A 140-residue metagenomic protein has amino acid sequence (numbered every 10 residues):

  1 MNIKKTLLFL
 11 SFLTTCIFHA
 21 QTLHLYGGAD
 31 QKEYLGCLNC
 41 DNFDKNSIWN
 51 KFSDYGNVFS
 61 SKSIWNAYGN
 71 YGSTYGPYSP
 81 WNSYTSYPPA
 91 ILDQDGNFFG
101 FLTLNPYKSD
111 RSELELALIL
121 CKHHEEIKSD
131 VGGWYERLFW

Functional and structural regions predicted by a protein language model:
M1-I3: N-terminal secretory signal peptides that target proteins for export/translocation
K5-T15: Sec-dependent N-terminal signal peptides
H19-W140: Repetitive, compositionally biased segments used for assembly/scaffolding
